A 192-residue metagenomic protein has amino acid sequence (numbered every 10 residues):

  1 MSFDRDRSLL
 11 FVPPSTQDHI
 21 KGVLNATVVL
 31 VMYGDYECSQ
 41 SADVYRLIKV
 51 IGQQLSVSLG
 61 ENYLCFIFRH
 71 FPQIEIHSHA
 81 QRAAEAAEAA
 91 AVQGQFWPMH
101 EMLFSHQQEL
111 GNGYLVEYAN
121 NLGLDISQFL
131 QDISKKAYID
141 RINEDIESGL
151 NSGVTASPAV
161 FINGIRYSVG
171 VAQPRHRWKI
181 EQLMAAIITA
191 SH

Functional and structural regions predicted by a protein language model:
M1-L9: N-proximal helix/coil linker or "cap" segments that precede and/or mark the start of modular domains
S8-V28: A short beta-strand-turn-helix
L9-V12, Y45-Q53, E117-H192: C-terminal cap of thioredoxin/glutaredoxin-like
I20-K21, L110, Y167: Short clusters of hydrophobic/aromatic residues that line enzyme substrate/ligand-binding pockets
I20-N25, V57-L59, S152-G153: Short glycine/proline-enriched loop/turn "hinge" motifs that connect secondary-structure elements and lie
T27, D35, S157: Residues immediately within or flanking Cys/His clusters that coordinate Zn2+ in small zinc-binding modules
V31-N120, A190: Structural alpha/beta surface segment adjacent to cysteine/selenocysteine redox centers across thiol/disulfide enzymes
